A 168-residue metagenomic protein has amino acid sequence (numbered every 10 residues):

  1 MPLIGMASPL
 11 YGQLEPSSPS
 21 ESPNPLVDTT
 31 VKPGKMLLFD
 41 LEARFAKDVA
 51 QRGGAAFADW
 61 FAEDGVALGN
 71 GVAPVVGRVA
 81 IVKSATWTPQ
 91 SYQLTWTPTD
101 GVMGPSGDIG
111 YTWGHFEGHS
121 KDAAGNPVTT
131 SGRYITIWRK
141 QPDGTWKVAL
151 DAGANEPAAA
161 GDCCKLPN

Functional and structural regions predicted by a protein language model:
M1-M6: Bacterial N-terminal signal peptides
L10-E63, A160-N168: Short, low-complexity N-terminal intrinsically disordered segments enriched in polar/charged residues
Q13-S18, S22, S131-A159: Short beta-strand edge/turn micro-motifs at domain boundaries
L14-P16, T99-S106, D151-P157, K165-N168: Glycine-rich beta-strand-turn "strand-cap" elements at beta-sheet edges
T29-F39, D48, G54-D108, H115 (+2 more regions): A solvent-exposed, acidic/Ser-Thr-rich amphipathic alpha-helical stretch
D108-P142, P157-N168: Exposed beta-sheet edge and beta->alpha loop/turn motif
